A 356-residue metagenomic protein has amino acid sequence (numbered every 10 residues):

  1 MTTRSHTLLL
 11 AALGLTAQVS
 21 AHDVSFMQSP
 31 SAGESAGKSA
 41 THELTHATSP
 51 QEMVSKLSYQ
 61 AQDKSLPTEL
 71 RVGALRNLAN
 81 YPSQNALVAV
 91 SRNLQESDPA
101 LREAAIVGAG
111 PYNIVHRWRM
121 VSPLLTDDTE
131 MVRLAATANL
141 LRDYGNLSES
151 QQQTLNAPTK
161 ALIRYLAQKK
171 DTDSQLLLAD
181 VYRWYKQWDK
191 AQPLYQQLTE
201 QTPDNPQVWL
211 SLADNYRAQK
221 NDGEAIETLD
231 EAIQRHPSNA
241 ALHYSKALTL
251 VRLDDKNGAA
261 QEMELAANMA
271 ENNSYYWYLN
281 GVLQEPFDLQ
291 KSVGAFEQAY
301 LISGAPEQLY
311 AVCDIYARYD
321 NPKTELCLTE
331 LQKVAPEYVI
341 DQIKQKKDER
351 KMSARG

Functional and structural regions predicted by a protein language model:
A47-A61, S83-Q95, I114-T126, L147-I163 (+4 more regions): Amphipathic alpha-helical scaffolding segments comprising HEAT/armadillo-like alpha-solenoid repeats
A61-P67, L94-A100, L125-M131, Y165-K169 (+1 more regions): Short coil turns that connect the paired helices of HEAT/ARM alpha-solenoid repeats
T68, P99-R102, E130, T172-D173 (+5 more regions): Helix-start (N-cap) detector for alpha-helical repeat units in TPR-like alpha-solenoids, especially tetratricopeptide
G73, A104, G108, A135 (+7 more regions): Canonical tetratricopeptide repeat
Y81, E96-S97, Y112, D127-D128 (+5 more regions): Structural marker of alpha-solenoid helical repeat scaffolds
P111, R142, N146, W184 (+4 more regions): Register position in tetratricopeptide repeats
R164-Y165, Q197-L198, E231-A232, L265-A267 (+2 more regions): Canonical positions in the second alpha-helix
P286, L301-G356: Terminal, low-structured helical/coil segments at or just beyond the last alpha-helical repeat
